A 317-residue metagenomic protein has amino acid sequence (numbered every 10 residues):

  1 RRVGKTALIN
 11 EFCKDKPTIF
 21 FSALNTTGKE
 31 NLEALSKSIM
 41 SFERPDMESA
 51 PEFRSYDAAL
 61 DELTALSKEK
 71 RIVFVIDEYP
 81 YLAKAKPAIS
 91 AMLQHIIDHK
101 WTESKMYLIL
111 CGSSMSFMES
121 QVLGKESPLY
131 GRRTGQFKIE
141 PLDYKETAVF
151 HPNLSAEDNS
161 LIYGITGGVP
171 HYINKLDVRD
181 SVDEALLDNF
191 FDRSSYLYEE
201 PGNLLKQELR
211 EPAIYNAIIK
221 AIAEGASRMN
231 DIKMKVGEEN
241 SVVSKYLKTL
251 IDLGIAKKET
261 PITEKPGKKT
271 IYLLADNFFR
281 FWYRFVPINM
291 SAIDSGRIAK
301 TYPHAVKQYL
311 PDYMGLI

Functional and structural regions predicted by a protein language model:
R1-A305: Phosphate-binding site recognition
K300-L316: Solvent-exposed, charged helical/coil patches that constitute nucleic-acid or partner-interaction surfaces
